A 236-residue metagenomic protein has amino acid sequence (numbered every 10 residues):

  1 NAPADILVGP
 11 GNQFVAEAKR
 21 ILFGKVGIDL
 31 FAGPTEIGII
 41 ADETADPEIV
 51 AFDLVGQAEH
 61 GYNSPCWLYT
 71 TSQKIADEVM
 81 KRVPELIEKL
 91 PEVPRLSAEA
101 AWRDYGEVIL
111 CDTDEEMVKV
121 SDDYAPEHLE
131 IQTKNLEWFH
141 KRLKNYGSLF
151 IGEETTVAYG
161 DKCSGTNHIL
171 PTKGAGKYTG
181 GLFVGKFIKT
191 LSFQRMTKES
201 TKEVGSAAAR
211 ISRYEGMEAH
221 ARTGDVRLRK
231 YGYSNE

Functional and structural regions predicted by a protein language model:
N1-G56, H60-P65: Conserved NAD(P)+-binding/catalytic subdomain of aldehyde/semialdehyde dehydrogenases
P3, Q13-I21, I49, D53-Q57 (+6 more regions): Alpha-helical scaffold segments in soluble metabolic enzymes
A4, G27, S64-Y69, K89-A101 (+3 more regions): Flexible, glycine/charged-enriched surface loops at secondary-structure junctions
D5-L7, N12-F14, D29, E36-I39 (+8 more regions): Structural motif
G9-N12, F31, T44-F52, Y69 (+7 more regions): Electropositive phosphate-/nucleotide-binding environments in soluble metabolic enzymes
Q13-A16, E36-I37, K74-A76, W138 (+1 more regions): Short gly/pro/ser/thr-enriched loop/turn and capping motifs at secondary-structure boundaries
H60, L68-Y146: A glycine- and small/hydrophobic-rich beta-loop-beta segment that serves as a flexible "lid/hinge" or phosphate-binding
D122-E236: C-terminal core of ALDH-fold dehydrogenases
